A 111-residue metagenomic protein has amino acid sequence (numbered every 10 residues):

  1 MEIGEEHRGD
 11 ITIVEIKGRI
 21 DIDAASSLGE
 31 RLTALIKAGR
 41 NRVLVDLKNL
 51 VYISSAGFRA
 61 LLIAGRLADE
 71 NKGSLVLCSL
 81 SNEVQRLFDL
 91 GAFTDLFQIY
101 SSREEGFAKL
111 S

Functional and structural regions predicted by a protein language model:
M1-E15: Short beta-strand/loop segment at the start of cytosolic alpha/beta domains
M1-G4, F107-S111: Short hydrophobic/aromatic patches at helix-to-coil boundaries
R8, K48, E104: Conserved catalytic submotifs in the C-terminal HATPase_c
I22-F97: Amphipathic alpha-helical interaction surfaces in cytosolic regulatory modules
A25, R103-E104: Residues at or immediately preceding the N-termini of alpha-helices
N82, E104-E105: Acidic phosphotransfer microenvironment of two-component signaling modules
Q98-S102: Short acidic-hydrophobic, aromatic-tinged amphipathic segments that line or gate anion-handling sites
